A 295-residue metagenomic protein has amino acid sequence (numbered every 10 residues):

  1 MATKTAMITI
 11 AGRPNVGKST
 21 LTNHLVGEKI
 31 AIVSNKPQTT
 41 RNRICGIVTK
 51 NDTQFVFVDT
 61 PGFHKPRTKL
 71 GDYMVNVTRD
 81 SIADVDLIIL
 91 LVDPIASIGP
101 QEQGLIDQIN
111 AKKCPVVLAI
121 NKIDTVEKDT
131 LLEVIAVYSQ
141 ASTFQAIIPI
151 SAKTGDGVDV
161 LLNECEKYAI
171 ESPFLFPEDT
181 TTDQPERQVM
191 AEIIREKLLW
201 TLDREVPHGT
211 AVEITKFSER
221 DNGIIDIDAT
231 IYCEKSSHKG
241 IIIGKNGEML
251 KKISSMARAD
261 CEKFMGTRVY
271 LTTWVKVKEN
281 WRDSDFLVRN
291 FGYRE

Functional and structural regions predicted by a protein language model:
M1-N76, D80-A83: Conserved G1/Walker A P-loop phosphate-binding module
G17, G157, M249: Conserved glycine(s) of the Walker
E28, I47-N51, P66, S81 (+8 more regions): Conserved, well-folded catalytic cores of nucleic-acid-processing and energy-transducing macromolecular machines
T40, H64-K65, S97-I98, V126-E127 (+1 more regions): Catalytic P-loop NTPase motifs of RecA-like helicase/translocase cores
T49, N76-I147, S218-D221: Conserved C-terminal guanine-recognition region of P-loop GTPase G domains, centered on the G4
D59, N121, S151: Active-site glycine-centered loops adjacent to acidic/histidine catalytic or metal-binding residues that shape
P115, D124-T182: Canonical P-loop GTPase G-domain recognition
E186-E295: P-loop NTP-binding site
